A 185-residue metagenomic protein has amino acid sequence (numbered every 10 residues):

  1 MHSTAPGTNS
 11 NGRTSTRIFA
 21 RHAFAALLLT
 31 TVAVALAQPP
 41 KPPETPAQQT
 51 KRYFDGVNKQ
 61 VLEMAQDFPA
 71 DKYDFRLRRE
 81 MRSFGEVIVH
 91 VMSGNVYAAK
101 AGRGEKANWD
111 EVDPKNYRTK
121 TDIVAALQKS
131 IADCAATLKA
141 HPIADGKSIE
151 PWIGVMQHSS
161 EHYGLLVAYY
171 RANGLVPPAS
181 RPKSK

Functional and structural regions predicted by a protein language model:
T4-L27: Bacterial N-terminal signal peptides that target proteins for export
A35-A37: Boundary at the C-terminal end of the N-terminal hydrophobic targeting segment
P39-P46, G104-N116: Acidic/histidine-rich, surface-exposed loop or edge segments in extracytoplasmic proteins
K51-D55, K59-L62, K72-E111, A144-K185: Short, contiguous alpha-helical
Q60, M64-A65, A99, D133 (+1 more regions): Well-ordered alpha-helical scaffold segments within catalytic/enzyme domains
F68-P69: Membrane-proximal, proline-rich intrinsically disordered regions
K115-Y163: Acidic/histidine-rich alpha-helical segments that form the ligand environment of transition-metal centers
